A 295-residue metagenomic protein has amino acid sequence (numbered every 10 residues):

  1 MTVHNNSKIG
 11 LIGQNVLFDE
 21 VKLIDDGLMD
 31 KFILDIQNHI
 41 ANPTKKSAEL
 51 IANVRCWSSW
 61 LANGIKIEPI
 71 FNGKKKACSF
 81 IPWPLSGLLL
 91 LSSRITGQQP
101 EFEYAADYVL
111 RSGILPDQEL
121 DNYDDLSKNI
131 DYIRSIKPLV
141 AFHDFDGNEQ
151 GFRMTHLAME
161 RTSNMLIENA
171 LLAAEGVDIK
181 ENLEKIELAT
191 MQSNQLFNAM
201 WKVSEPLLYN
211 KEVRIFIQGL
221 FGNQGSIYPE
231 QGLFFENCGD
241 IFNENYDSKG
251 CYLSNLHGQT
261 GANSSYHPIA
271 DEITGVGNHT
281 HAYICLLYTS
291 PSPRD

Functional and structural regions predicted by a protein language model:
M1-H39: Intrinsically disordered, low-complexity acidic/proline-rich regions of large eukaryotic scaffold proteins
A41-I133: Long, charged all-alpha helical bundle/coiled-coil segments in cytosolic proteins
K46, G147-A158, D178-E181, K185 (+2 more regions): Non-transmembrane, amphipathic alpha-helical segments
G73-A77, E181-L188: Acidic, mature catalytic/reactive cores of soluble proteins
R134-R153, E168-G176: Short, charged/polar, low-complexity loop and linker segments that flank or interrupt alpha-helical bundles
H156-A170, T190: Hydrophobic faces of stable alpha-helices that mediate helix-helix packing
I186-I284: Extended amphipathic alpha-helical segments with heptad-repeat/coiled-coil character used for oligomerization, fusion
Y288-D295: Conserved small/polar residues in nucleotide/adenosyl-binding loops
